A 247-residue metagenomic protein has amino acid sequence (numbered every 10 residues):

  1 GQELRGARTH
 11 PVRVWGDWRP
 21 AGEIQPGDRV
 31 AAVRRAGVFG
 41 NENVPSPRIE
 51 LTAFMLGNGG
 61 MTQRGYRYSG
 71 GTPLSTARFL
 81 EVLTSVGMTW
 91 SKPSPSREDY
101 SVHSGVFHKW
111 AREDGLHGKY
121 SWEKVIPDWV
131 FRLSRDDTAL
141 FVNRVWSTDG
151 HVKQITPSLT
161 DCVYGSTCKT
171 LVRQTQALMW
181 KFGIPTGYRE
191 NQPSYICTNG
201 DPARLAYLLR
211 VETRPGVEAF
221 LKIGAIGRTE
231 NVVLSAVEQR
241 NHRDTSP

Functional and structural regions predicted by a protein language model:
G1-P247: Internal intein/HINT superfamily modules and their associated LAGLIDADG
